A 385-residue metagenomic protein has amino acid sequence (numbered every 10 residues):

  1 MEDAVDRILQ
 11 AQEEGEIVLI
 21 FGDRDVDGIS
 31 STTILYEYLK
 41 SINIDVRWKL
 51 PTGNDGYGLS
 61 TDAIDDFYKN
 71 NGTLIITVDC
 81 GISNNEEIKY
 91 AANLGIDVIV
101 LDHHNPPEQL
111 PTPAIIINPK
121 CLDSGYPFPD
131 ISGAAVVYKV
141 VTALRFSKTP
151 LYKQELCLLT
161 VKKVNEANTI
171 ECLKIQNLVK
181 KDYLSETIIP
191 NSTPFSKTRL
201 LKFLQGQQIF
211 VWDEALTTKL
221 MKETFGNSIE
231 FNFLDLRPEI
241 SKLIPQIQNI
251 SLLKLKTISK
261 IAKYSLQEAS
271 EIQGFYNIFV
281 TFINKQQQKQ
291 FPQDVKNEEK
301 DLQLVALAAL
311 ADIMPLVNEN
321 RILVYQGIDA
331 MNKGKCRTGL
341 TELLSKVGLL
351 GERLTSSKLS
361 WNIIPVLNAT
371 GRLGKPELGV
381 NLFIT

Functional and structural regions predicted by a protein language model:
M1-T385: Replace "Mg2+/Mn2+-dependent" with "divalent metal-dependent
